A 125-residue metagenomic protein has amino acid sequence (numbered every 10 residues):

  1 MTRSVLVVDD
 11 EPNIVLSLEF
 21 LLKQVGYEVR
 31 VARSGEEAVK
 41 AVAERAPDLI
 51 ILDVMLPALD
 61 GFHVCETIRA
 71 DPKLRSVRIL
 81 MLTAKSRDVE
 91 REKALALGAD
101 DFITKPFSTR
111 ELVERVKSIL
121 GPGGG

Functional and structural regions predicted by a protein language model:
P12-R30, I119: Two-component/phosphorelay signaling modules centered on CheY-like receiver
V15, P57, R75, R87 (+1 more regions): The feature encodes the CheY-like receiver
V31-L49: Acidic, metal-coordinating helix/loop segments flanking the phosphotransfer/catalytic sites of two-component signaling
A32-R33, L56-L59, I68, L97: Hydrophobic residue at a beta-alpha junction that N-caps the helix immediately following a catalytic beta-strand/loop
F107-K117: C-terminal output helix
